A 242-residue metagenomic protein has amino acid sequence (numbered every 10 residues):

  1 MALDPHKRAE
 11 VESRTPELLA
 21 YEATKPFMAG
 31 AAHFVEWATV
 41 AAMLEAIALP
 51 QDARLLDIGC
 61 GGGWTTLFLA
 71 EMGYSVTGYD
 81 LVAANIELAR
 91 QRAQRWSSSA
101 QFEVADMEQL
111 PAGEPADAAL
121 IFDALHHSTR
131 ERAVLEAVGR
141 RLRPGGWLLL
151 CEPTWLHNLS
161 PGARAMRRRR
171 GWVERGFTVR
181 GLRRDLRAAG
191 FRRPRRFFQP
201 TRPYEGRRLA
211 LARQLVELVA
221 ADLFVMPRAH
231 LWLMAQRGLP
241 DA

Functional and structural regions predicted by a protein language model:
M1-A48: Conserved class I S-adenosyl-L-methionine
G62-M72: Conserved SAM-binding loop of SAM-dependent methyltransferases across substrates and taxa, primarily the Class I
V82-A84: Conserved SAM/SAH-binding beta-strand->alpha-helix loop
R95-E108: Conserved SAM-binding strand-loop segment of SAM-dependent methyltransferases
E108-A118: A short acidic, Gly/Pro-enriched loop at the edge of an enzyme's catalytic core that lines a small-molecule cofactor
A112, A163-R167, R184, P194-A242: A C-terminal cap/extension of S-adenosyl-L-methionine-dependent methyltransferases that defines the acceptor-substrate
R132-P144: A short glycine-rich, Lys/Arg-flanked "PGG" loop and its adjoining helix->strand segment in the class I
L149-G171: Conserved class I S-adenosyl-L-methionine
